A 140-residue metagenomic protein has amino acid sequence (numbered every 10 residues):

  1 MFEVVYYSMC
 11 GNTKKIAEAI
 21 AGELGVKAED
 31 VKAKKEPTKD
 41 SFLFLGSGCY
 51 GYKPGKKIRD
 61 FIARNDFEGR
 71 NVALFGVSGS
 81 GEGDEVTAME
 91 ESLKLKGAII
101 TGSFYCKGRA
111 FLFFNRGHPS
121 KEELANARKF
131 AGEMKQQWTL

Functional and structural regions predicted by a protein language model:
F2-E3, S8-E29, K39-L140: FMN-binding flavodoxin-like domain, especially the glycine-rich phosphate-binding loop
